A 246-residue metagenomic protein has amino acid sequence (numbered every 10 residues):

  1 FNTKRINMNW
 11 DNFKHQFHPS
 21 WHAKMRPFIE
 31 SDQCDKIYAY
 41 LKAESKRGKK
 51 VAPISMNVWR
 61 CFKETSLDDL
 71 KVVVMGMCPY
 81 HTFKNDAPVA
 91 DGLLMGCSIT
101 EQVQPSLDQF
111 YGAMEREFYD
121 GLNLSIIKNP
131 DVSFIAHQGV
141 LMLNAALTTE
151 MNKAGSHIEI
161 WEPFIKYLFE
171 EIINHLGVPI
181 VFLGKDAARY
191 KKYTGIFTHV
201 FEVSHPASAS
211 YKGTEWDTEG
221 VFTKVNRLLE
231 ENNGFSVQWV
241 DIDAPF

Functional and structural regions predicted by a protein language model:
F1-N7: Short, Lys/Arg-enriched N-terminal segments with co-localized hydrophobic residues within the first ~10-30 amino acids
W10-K14: GGW-centered surface loops in extracellular recognition modules
H15-P19, A23-P179, D186-T194, H199-E202 (+3 more regions): A polyanion-binding, active-site-adjacent surface
